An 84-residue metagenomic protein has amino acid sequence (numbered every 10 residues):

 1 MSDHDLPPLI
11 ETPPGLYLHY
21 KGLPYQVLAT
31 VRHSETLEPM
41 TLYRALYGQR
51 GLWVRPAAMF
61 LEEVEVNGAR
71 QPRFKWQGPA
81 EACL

Functional and structural regions predicted by a protein language model:
M1-L84: Mixed-charge, low-complexity intrinsically disordered regions
